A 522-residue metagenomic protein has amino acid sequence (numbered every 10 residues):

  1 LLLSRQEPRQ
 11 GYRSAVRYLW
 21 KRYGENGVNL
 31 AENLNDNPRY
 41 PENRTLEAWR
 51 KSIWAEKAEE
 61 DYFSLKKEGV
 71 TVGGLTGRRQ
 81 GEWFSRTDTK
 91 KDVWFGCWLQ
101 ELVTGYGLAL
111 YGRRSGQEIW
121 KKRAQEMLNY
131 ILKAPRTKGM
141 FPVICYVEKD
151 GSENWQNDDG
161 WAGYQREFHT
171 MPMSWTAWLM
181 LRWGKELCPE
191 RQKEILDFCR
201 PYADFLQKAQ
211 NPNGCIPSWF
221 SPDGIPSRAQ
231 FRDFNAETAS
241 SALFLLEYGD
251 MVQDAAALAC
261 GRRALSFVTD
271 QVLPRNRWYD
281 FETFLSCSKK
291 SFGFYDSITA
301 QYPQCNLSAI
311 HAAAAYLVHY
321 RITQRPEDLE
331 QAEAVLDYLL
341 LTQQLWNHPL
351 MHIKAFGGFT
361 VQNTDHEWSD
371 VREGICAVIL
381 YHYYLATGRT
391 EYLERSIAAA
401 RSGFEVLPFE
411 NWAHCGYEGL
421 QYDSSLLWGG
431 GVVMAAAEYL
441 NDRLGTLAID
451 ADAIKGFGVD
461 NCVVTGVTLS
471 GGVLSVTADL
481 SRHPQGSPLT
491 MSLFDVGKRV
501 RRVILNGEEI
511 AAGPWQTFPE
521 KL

Functional and structural regions predicted by a protein language model:
R5-L480, K498: Glycan-recognition and catalytic cores of secretory/periplasmic carbohydrate-active enzymes
W428-V432, A436, R499-R501, A511-L522: C-terminal beta-strand-rich structural cap/linker in extracellular carbohydrate-active enzymes
V476, L489, E520-L522: Short, well-structured beta-strand segments within conserved domains
S481-K498: Surface-exposed beta-strand/loop patches in extracellular or lumenal glycoproteins
L505-E508: Short strand-turn-strand beta-turns centered on an Asx-Gly dipeptide
